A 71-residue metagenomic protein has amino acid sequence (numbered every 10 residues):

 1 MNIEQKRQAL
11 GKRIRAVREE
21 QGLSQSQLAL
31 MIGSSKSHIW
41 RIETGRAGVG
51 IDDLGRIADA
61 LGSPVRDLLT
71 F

Functional and structural regions predicted by a protein language model:
M1-A9: A detector for short, charged/polar N-terminal pre-domain segments
Q8, E19-E20, G48: Short amphipathic helical patch at the helix-1/turn junction of helix-turn-helix
K12-M31, R56: Short basic helix-loop element that most often maps to the first helix and adjoining turn of HTH DNA-binding modules
I14, L28-A29, I39-I42, L68: Conserved hydrophobic/aromatic packing and binding residues within compact polymer-binding modules
I32-V49: Recognition helix of helix-turn-helix/homeodomain-like DNA-binding domains that insert into the DNA major groove
G50-D67: DNA major-groove recognition helix of helix-turn-helix/homeodomain DNA-binding modules
F71: Short acidic/histidine-centered micro-motifs embedded in hydrophobic/aromatic stretches that mark compact functional
